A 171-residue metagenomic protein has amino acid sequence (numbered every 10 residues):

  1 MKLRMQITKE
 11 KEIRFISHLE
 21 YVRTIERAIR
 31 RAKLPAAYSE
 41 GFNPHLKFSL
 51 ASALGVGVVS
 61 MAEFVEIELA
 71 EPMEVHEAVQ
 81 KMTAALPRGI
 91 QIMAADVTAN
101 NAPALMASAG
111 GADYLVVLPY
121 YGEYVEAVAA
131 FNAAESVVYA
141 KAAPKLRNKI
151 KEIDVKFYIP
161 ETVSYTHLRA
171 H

Functional and structural regions predicted by a protein language model:
M1, S17: Active-site-proximal cofactor/substrate-binding loop regions of enzyme domains
L3-T8, A112-V117: Short glycine-/aliphatic-rich beta-strand segments at the starts of folded cytosolic domains
Y38-L69: Short, charge-patterned binding micro-sites
E63-L115: Ordered, amphipathic secondary-structure segments that act as subunit-interaction surfaces in large macromolecular
M73-Q80, G122-A130: Short, conserved charged micro-motifs
E135-V137, N148-V155: Long, contiguous binding/interaction regions
T166-H171: Conserved small/polar residues in nucleotide/adenosyl-binding loops
